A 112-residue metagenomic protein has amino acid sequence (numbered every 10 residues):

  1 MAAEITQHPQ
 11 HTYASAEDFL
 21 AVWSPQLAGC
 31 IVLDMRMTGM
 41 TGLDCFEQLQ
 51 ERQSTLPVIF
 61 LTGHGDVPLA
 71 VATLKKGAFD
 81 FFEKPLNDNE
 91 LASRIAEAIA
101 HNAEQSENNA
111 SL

Functional and structural regions predicted by a protein language model:
M1-H11: Two-component/phosphorelay signaling modules centered on CheY-like receiver
A14-S15, T41-D44: Acidic catalytic/metal-coordinating carboxylates
Q26-V32: Active-site beta3 strand of CheY-like receiver
M37: Receiver (REC) domain active-site loop signature in two-component systems and cognate sites in sensor histidine kinases
D66-P68, P85-A96: C-terminal output helix
A96-A110: The C-terminal output helix
